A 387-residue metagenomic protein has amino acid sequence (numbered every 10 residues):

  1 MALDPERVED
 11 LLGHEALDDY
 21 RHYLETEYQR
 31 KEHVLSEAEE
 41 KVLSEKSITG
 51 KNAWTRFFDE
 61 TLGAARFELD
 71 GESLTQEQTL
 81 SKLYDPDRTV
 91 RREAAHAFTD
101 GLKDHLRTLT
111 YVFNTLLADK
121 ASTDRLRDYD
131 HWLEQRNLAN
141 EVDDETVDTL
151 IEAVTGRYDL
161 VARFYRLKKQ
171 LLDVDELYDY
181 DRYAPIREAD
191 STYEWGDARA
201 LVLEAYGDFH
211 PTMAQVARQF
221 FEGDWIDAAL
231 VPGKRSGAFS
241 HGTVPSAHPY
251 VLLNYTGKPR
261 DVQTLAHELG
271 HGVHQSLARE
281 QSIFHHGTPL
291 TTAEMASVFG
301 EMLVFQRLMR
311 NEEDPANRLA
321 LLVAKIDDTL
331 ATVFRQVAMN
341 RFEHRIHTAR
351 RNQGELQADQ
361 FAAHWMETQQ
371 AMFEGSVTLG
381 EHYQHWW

Functional and structural regions predicted by a protein language model:
M1-E188: A well-structured
D128, T256-R279, S297, M302 (+1 more regions): Active-site recognition of the HExxH zinc-binding catalytic motif
L167, L171-R218, S240, H274 (+3 more regions): Long, K/E/R/D-enriched contiguous segments that form extended
D190-W195, D208, V244-A266: Short pre-active-site segment immediately N-terminal to the catalytic Zn-binding motif
S191-Y193, I226-H248: Catalytic zinc-binding patch centered on the HExxH motif and its immediate surroundings that defines zinc-dependent
E204, D208-Q215, H241, H271 (+3 more regions): Conserved helix-loop functional segments at active or binding sites
Q275-A324: Helical catalytic core of nucleic-acid polymerases
Q306-W387: Long, amphipathic alpha-helical stalk/connector segments used for oligomerization, subunit docking, or mechanical
